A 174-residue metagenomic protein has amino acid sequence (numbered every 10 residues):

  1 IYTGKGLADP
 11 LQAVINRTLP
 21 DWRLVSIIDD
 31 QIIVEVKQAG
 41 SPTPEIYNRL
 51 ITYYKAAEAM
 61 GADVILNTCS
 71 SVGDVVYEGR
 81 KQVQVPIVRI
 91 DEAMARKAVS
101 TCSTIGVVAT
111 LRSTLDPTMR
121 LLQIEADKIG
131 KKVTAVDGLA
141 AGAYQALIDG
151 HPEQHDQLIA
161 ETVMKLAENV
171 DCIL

Functional and structural regions predicted by a protein language model:
I1-L174: Non-catalytic structural scaffold of enzyme domains
